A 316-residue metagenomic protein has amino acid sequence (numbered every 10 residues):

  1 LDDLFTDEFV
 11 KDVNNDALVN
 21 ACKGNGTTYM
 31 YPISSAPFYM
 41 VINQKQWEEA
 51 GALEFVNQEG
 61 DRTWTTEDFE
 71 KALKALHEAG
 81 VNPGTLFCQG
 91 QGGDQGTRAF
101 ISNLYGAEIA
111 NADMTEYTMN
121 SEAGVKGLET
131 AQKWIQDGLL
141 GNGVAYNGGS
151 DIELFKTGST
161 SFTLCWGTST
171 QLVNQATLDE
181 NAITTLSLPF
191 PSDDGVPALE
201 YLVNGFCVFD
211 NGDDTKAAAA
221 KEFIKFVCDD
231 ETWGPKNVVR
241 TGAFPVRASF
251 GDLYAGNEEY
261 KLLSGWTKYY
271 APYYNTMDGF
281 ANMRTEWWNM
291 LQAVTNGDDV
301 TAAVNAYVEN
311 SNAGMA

Functional and structural regions predicted by a protein language model:
L1-Y39, T184-L188: Hinge/lid segment of periplasmic solute-binding proteins
D2-N14, E54-T63, G84-Q89, A107-G127 (+3 more regions): Short, solvent-exposed loop/beta-turn-alpha elements that line the ligand-binding surface or hinge of extracytoplasmic
G26, Q136-D137, A176-G242, A293: Extracytoplasmic/periplasmic substrate-recognition and gating elements
F38-I42, W47, F206-V208: Short glycine- and hydrophobic/aromatic-rich loop-to-beta-strand nucleating segment in the catalytic cores
R62-D68, G143-T157: Short helix-initiation/N-cap motifs at beta->coil->alpha
E70-A75, D113-A145: Glycine-centered hinge/linker elements that transmit conformational signals in sensory and ligand-binding systems
S161-W166: Paired acidic/hydrophobic, glycine-rich loop segments that form the ligand-binding mouth/hinge of periplasmic-binding
L186, N237-A293: Long, aromatic- and glycine/proline-rich binding clefts that accommodate carbohydrate-like moieties
